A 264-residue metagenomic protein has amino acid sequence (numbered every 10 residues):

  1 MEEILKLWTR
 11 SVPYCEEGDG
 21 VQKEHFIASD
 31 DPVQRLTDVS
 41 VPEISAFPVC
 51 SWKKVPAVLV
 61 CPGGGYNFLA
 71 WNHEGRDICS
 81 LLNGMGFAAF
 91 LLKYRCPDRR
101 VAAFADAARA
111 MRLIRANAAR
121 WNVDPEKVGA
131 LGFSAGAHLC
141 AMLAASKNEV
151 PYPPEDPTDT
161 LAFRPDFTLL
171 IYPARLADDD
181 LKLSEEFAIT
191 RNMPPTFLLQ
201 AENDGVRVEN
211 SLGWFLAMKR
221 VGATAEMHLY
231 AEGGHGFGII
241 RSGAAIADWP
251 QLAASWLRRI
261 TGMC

Functional and structural regions predicted by a protein language model:
M1-W52: N-terminal cap/lid segment of alpha/beta-hydrolase-fold proteins
V55-G63: Short beta-strand element of the alpha/beta-hydrolase
P62-N67, E202: Active-site glycine-rich loops that stabilize anionic/oxyanionic intermediates across multiple enzyme folds
A70-N72, D77, L91-P125, R241-I246: Catalytic nucleophile-loop/oxyanion-hole region of alpha/beta-hydrolase and closely related hydrolase-like folds
R109-R191: Primarily recognizes the serine-hydrolase "nucleophile elbow" in alpha/beta-hydrolase and SGNH/GDSL folds
L198-Q200: Short beta-strand/loop motif that positions the catalytic acidic residue of the alpha/beta-hydrolase fold
G205-G213: Conserved alpha/beta-hydrolase "acid-adjacent" motif
F215, K219-C264: C-terminal catalytic histidine-bearing segment of alpha/beta-hydrolase fold enzymes
